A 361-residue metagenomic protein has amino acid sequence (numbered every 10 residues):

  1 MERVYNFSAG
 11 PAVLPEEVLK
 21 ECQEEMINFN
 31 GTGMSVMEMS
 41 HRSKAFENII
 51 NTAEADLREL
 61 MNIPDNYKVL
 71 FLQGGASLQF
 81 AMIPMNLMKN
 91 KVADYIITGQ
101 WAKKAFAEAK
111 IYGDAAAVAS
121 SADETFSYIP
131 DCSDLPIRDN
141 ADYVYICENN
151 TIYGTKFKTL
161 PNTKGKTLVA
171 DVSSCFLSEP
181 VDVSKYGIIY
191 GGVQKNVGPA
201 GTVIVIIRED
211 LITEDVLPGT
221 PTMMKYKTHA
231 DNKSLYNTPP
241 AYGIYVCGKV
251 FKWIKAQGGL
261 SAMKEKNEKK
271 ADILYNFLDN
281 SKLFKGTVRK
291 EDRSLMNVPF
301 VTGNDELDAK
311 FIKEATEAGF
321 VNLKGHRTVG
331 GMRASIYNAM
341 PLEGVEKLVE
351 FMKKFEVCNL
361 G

Functional and structural regions predicted by a protein language model:
E2-V4, E317, H326, G330-G361: PLP-dependent enzyme catalytic core of the Aspartate aminotransferase-like
R3-E54: A glycine-/small-polar-enriched, mobile loop at the entrance of the PLP active site in fold-type I
G10, A109, S120-F176: Active-site phosphate-binding strand-loop segment of PLP-dependent enzymes
P15, V193-Y275, R289, C358-G361: Active-site C-terminal subdomain of aminotransferase-like
T32-Q79, N86, Q100, E108: Conserved N-terminal alpha-helix of the aminotransferase class I/II PLP-enzyme fold
S77-V144: PLP-dependent aminotransferase-like
V169, V183-Q194, V203: Conserved active-site segment immediately N-terminal to the catalytic lysine that forms the internal aldimine
F284-A315: Conserved PLP-binding catalytic core of the aspartate aminotransferase-like
